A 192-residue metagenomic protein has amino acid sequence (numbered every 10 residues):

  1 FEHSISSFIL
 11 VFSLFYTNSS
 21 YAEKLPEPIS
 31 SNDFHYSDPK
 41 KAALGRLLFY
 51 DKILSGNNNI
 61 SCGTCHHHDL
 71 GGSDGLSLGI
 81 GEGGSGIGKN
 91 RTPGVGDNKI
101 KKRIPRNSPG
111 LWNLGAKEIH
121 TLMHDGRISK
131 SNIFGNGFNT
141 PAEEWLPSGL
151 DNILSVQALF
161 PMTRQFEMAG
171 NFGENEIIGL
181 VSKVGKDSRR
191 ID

Functional and structural regions predicted by a protein language model:
F1-F8: Bacterial N-terminal signal peptides that target proteins for export
F8-I9, S131: A ubiquitous, low-specificity "background" feature that marks scattered single residues across proteins without
I9-L10, S20: Cleavable N-terminal signal peptides
L10-F12, G81: N-terminal non-cleavable signal-anchor helices
S20-D192: Periplasmic c-type cytochrome electron-transfer domains
